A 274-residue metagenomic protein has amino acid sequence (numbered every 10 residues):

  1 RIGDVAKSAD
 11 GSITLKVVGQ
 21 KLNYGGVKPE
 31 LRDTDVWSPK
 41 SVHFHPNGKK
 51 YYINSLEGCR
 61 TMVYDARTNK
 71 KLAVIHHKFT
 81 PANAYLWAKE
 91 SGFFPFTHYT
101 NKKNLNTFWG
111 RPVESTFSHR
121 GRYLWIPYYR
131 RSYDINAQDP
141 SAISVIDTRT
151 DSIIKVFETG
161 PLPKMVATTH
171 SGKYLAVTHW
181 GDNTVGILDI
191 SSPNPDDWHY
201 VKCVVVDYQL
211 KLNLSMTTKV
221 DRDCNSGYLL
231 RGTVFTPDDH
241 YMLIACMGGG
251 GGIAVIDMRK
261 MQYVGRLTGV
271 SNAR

Functional and structural regions predicted by a protein language model:
R1-R274: Predominantly soluble domains enriched in secretory-pathway, periplasmic, or organellar proteins
